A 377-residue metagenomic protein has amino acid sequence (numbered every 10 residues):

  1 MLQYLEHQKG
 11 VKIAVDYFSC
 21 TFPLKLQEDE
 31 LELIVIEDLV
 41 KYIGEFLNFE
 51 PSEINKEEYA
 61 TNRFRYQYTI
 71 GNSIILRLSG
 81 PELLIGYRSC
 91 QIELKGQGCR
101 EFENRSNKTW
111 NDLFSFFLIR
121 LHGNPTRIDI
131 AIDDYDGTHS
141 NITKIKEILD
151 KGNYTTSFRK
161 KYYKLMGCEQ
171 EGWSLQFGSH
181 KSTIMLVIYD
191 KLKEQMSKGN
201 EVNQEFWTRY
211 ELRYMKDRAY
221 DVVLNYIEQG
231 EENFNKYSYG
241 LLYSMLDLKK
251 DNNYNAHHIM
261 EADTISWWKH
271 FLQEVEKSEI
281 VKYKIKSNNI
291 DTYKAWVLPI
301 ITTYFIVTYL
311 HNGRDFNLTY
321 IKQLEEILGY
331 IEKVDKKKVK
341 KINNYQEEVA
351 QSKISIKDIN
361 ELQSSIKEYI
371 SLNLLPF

Functional and structural regions predicted by a protein language model:
M1-N288, Y293-F377: Structured, helix-rich domain cores that form ligand/interaction pockets
